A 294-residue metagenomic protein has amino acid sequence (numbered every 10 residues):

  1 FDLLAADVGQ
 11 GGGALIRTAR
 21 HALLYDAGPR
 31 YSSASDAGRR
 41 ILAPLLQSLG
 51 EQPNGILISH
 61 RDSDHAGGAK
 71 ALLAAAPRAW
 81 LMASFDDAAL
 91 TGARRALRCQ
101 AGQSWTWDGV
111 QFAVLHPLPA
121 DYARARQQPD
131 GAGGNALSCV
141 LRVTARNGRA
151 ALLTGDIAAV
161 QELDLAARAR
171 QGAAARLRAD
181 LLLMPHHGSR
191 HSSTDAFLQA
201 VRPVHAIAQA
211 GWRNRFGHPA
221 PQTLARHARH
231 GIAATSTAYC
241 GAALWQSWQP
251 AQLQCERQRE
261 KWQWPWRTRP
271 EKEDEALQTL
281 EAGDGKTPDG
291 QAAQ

Functional and structural regions predicted by a protein language model:
F1-Q294: Non-globular, low-confidence helical/coil segments that flank catalytic cores
